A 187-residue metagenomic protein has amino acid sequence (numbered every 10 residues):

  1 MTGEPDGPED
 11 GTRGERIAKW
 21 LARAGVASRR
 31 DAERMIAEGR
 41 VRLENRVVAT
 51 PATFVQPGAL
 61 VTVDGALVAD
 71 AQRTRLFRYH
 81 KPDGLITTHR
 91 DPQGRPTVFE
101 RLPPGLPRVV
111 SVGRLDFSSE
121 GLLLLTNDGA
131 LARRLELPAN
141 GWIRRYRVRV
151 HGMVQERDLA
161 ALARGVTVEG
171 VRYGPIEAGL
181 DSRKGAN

Functional and structural regions predicted by a protein language model:
T2-N187: Basic, flexible Lys/Arg- and Gly-enriched helix-loop patches that mediate nucleic-acid binding at interfaces with rRNA
